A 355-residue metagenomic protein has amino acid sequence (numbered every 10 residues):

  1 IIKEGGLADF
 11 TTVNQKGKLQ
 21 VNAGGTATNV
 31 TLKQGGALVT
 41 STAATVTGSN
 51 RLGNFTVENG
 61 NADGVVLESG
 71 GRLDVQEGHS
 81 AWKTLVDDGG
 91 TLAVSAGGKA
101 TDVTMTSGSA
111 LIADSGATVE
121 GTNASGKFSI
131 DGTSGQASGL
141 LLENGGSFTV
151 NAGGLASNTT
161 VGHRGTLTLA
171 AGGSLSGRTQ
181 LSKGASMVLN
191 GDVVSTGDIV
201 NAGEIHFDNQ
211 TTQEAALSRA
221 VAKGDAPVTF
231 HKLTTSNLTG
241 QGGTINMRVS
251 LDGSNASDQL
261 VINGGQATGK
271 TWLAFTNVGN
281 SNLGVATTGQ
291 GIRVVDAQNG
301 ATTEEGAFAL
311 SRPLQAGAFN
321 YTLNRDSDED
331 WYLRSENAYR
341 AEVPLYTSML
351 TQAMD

Functional and structural regions predicted by a protein language model:
I2, A8-V13, L19-V21, A27-L32 (+18 more regions): Fold-core signature of tandem repeat domains
G5, N22, G78, S182 (+3 more regions): Compositionally biased, intrinsically disordered low-complexity segments enriched in polar/proline residues
N14, W272-L273: A very general structural signal that marks isolated residues within well-ordered alpha-helical segments
G17, G36, A44, T211 (+1 more regions): Flexible, active-site-proximal loop/turn residues at the rims of small-molecule/cofactor binding pockets and catalytic
A23, E77-S80, T149, T322 (+3 more regions): Compositionally biased, intrinsically disordered low-complexity regions enriched in proline and serine
T47-N50, D102-S107, D114-K127, D131 (+3 more regions): Extracellular beta-solenoid/beta-roll
Y339-D355: Outer membrane beta-barrel translocator domains of Type V secretion systems
